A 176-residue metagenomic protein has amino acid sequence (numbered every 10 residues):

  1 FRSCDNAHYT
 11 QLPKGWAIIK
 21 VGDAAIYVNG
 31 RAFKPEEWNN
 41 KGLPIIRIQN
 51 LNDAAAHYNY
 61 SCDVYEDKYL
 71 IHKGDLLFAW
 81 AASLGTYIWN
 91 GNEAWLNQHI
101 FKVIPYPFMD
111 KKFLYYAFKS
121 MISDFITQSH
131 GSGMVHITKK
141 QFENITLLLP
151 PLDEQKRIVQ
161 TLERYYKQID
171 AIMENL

Functional and structural regions predicted by a protein language model:
F1-R2, K34-K41, Q128-G131, E174: Short coil/turn segments at secondary-structure boundaries
R2-R31, N144, L148-Q160, R164-L176: Non-catalytic DNA-recognition/assembly elements of restriction-modification systems
D5, G22-K34, P44-K73: Sequence-specific dsDNA recognition surfaces
R47, Y65-K119, S129-G131: A short beta-sheet element
D53-A55, G85-Y87, K167: Flexible loop/turn segments at secondary-structure boundaries
A94-F101, G131-L152: A short glycine-rich beta-alpha junction/loop motif
L114, I122, Q155-I158: Interdomain signal-transducing alpha-helices
F118-I122, I126, Y166: Short amphipathic alpha-helical signal-transduction/dimerization elements
